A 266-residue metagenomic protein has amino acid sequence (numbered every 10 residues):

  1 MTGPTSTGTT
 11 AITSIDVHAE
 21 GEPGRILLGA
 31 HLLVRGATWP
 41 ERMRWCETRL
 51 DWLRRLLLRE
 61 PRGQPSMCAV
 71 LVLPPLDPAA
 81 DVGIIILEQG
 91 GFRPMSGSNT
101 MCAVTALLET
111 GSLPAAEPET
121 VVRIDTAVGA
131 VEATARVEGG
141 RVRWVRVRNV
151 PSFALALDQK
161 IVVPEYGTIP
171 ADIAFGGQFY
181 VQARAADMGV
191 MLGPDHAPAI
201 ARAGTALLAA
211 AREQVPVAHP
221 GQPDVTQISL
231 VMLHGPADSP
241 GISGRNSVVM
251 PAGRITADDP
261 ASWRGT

Functional and structural regions predicted by a protein language model:
M1-M95, C102-T266: Active-site proximal loop and beta-alpha junction motif in alpha/beta enzyme cores
